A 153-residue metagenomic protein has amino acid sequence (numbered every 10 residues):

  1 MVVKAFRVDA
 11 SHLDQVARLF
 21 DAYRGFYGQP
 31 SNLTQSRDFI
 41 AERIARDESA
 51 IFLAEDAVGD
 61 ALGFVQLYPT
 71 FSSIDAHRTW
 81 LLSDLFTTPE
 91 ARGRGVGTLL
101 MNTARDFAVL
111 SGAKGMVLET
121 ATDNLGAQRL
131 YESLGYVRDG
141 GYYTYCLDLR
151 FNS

Functional and structural regions predicted by a protein language model:
V2-R18: A short beta-loop-alpha structural element at the N-terminal edge of CoA-dependent acyl/N-acetyltransferase catalytic
R18-S31, S73: Helix-loop element at the rim of GNAT/NAT acetyltransferase active sites that forms part of the acceptor-substrate
P30-I51: Active-site rim helix/loop that mediates acceptor-substrate recognition in acyltransferases
L53, D60-P69, L81, F86: Conserved beta-strand in the GNAT
D60, F71-L82, R92, G140: A conserved beta-turn-beta hairpin within the catalytic core of GNAT-like acetyltransferases that forms part
T87, G93-D106, R129, S133: Conserved acetyl-CoA-binding loop-helix of GNAT-fold acetyltransferases
T98, L110, T122-G141, C146-L147: Conserved active-site alpha-helix within GNAT-family acetyltransferase domains
M101, A108-E119: Conserved GNAT acetyl-CoA-binding A-motif
